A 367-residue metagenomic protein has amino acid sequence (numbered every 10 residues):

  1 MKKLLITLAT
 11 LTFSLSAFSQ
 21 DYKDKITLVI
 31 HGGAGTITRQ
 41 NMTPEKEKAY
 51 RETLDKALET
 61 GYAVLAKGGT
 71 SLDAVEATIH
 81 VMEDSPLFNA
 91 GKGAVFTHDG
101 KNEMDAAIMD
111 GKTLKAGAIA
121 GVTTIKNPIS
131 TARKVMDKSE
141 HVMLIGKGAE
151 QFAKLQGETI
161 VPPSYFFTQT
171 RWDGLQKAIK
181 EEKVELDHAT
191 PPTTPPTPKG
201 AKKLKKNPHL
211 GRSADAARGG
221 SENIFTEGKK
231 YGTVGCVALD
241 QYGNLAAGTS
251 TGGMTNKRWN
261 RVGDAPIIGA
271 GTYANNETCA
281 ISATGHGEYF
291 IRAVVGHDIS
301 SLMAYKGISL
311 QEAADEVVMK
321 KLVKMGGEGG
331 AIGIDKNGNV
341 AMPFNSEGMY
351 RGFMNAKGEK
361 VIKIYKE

Functional and structural regions predicted by a protein language model:
M1-K23: Bacterial Sec-dependent N-terminal signal peptides
Q20-E367: Alpha/propeptide regions of enzymes that mature by internal proteolysis
